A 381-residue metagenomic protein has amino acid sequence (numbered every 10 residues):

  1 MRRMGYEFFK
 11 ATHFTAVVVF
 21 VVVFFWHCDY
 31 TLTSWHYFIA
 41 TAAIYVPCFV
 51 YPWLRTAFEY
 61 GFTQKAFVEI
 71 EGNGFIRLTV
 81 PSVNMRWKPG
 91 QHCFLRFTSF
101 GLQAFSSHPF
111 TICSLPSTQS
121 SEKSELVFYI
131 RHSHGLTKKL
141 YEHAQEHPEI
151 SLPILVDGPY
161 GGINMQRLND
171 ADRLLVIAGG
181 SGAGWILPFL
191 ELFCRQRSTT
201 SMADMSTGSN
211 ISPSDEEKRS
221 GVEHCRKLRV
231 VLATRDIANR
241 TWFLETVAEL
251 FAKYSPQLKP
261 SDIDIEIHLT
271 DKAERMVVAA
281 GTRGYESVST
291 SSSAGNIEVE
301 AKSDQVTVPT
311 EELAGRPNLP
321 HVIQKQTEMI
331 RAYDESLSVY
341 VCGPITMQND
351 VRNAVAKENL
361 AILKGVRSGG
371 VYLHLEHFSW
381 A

Functional and structural regions predicted by a protein language model:
M1-P52: Membrane-embedded alpha-helical bundles of multi-pass integral membrane proteins
R3-M4, P47-Q64, C194-Q196, A356-L360: Transmembrane-helix exit/juxtamembrane "anchor" motif
E7, A42-F49, K88-H92, G135 (+8 more regions): Acidic, Ser/Thr-rich intrinsically disordered and amphipathic helical segments
V18, F128, S133-T137, E142-E149 (+2 more regions): Reductase modules of NAD(P)H-dependent flavoproteins
V19-S34, E71, I76, V83 (+3 more regions): Juxtamembrane membrane-interface segments at transmembrane-helix boundaries in membrane proteins
A66-P153, V231-R235: Ferredoxin-reductase
D172-G179: Beta1/beta-strand and adjacent pyrophosphate-binding region of the FAD-binding site in flavoprotein oxidoreductases
G179-I211, E217-V231: Classical protein tyrosine phosphatase
